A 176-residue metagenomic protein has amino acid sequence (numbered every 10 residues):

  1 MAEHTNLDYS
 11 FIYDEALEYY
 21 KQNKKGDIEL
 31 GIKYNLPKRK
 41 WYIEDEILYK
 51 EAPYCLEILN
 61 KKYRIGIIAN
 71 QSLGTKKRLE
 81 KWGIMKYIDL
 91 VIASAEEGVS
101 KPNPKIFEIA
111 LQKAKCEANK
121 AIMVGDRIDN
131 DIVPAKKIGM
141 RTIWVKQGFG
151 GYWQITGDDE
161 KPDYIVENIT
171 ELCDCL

Functional and structural regions predicted by a protein language model:
M1-K61, S72-K77: N-terminal helical cap/lid subdomain that shapes the substrate entry/recognition surface in HAD-like hydrolases
E57, Y63-L176: Asp-based, Mg2+/Mn2+-dependent phosphohydrolase catalytic module
